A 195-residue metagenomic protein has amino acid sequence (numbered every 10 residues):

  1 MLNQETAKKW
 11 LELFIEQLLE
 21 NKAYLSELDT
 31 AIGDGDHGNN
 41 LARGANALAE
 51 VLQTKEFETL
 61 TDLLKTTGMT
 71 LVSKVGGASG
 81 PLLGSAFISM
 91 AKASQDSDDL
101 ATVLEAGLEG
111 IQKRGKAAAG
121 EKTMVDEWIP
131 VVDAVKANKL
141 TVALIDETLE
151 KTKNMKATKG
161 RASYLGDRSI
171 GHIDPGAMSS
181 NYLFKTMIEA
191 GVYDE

Functional and structural regions predicted by a protein language model:
M1-E195: N-terminal loops that bind phosphate or other acidic moieties and the adjacent beta-alpha structural core
